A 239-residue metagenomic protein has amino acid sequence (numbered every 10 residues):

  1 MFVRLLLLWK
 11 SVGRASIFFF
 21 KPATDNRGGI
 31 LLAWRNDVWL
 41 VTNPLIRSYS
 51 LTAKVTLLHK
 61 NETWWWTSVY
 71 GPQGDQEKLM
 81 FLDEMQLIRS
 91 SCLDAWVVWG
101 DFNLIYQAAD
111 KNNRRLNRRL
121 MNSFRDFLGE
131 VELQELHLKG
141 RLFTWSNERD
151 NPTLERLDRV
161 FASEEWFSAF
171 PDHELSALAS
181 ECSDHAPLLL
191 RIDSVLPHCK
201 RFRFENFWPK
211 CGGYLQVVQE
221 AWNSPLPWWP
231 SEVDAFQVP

Functional and structural regions predicted by a protein language model:
M1-P239: A shared catalytic/ligand-binding motif for oxyanion handling
